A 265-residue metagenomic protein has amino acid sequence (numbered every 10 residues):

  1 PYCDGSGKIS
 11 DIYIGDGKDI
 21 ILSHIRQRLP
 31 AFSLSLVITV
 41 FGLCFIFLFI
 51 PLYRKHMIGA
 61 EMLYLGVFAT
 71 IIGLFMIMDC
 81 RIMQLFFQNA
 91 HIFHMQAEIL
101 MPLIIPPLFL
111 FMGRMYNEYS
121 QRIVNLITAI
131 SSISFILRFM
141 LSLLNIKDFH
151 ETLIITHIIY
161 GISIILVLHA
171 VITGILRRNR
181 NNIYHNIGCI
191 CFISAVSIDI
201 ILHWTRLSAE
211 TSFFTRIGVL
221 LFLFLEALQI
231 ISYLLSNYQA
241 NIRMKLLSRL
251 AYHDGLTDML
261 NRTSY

Functional and structural regions predicted by a protein language model:
P1-L34: Membrane-proximal, cysteine-centered motifs at transmembrane boundaries in secretory-pathway and membrane proteins
I20-H24, I82, L246: Exposed alpha-helical structural elements
I25-Y53, I159-I172: First transmembrane helix
L36-M83: Conserved, compact domain cores that house catalytic/ligand-binding motifs in diverse enzymes and effector modules
R54-K55, R177, H253: Charged, alpha-helical scaffolding/interaction elements associated with membrane systems
I71-K245: Interfacial "cap-and-anchor" motif at the non-cytosolic start of specific transmembrane alpha-helices
L247-Y265: Conserved nucleotide-binding and Mg2+-coordinating catalytic segments in signaling enzymes
